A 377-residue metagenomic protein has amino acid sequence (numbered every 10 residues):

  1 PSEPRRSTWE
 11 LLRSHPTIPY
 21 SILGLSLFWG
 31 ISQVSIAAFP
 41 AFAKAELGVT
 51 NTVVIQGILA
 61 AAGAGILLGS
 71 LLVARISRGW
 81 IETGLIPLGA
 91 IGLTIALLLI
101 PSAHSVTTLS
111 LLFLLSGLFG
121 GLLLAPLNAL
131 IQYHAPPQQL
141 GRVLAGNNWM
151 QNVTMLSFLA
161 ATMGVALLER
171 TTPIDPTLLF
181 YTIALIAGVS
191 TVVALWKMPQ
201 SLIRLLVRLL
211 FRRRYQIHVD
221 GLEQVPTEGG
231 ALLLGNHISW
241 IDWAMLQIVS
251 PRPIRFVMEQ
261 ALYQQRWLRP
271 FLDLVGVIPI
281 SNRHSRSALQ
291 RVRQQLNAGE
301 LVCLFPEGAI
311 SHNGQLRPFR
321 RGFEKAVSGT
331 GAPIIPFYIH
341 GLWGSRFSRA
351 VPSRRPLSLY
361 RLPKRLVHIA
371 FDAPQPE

Functional and structural regions predicted by a protein language model:
E10-L68, V106-L109, G121-L122, L156: A single, central transmembrane helix in multi-pass transporters
A45-L47, R75, L156-F180: Transmembrane alpha-helix termini and helix-breaking/packing motifs in multi-pass membrane transporters
T52-V53, A135-N147: Loop-to-transmembrane helix entry/capping segments in MFS-fold secondary transporters and related SLC/MFSD carriers
R75-I91: Cytoplasmic membrane-interface "Motif A"-like loop-to-helix N-cap segments of 12-TM Major Facilitator Superfamily
I91-S105: C-terminal ends and interior cores of transmembrane alpha-helices in multi-pass membrane transporters/permeases
L122-A135: Intracellular juxtamembrane helix-capping segments at the cytosolic ends of symmetry-related transmembrane helices
T227-H284, Q290: Catalytic core of membrane glycerolipid acyltransferases/transacylases, capturing the structured, soluble-facing
L268, N297, L301, Q315-E377: A cross-family acyltransferase "interaction/gating" segment
